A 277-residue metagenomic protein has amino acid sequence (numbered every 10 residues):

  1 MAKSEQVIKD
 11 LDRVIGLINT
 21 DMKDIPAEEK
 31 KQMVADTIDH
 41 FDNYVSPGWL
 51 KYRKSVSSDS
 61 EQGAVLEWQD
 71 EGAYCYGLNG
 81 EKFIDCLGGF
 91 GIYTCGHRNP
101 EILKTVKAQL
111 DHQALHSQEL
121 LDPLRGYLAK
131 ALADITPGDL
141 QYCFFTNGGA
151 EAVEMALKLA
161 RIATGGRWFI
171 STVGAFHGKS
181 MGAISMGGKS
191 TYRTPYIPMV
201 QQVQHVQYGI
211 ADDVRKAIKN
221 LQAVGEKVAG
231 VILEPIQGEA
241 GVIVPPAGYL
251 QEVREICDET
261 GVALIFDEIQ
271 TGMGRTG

Functional and structural regions predicted by a protein language model:
M1-Q141: N-terminal glycine-rich, Lys/His-bearing helix-loop that initiates the first secondary-structure elements of many
E5-I8, D12, A129-L233: PLP-dependent aspartate aminotransferase-fold enzymes
E81, G230, A263-L264: Hydrophobic "anchor" residues on beta-strands that sit immediately upstream of conserved functional sites
I84-C86, F144-T146, S171, I265-D267 (+1 more regions): General beta-strand structural signal in soluble alpha/beta enzymes
I84-L87, G230-Q237: Short beta-strands and strand-loop turn motifs
G88, I210, Q237, Q270-T271: Short, glycine/acidic-enriched loop or turn micro-motifs at the edges of active sites
I92-T94, G238-A240, T271-M273: Short, small-residue-enriched loops and turns at beta-alpha junctions that line or gate enzyme active sites
I243-T276: Catalytic PLP-binding core of fold-type I/II PLP enzymes
